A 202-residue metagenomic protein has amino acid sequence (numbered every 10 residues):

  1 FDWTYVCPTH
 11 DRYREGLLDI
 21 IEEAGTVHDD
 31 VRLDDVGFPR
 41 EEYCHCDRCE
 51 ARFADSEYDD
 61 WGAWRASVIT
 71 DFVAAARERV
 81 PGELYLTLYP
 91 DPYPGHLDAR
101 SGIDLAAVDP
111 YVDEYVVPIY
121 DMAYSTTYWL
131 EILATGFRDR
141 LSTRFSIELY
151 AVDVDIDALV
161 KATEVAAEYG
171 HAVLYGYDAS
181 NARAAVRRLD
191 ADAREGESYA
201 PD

Functional and structural regions predicted by a protein language model:
F1-E23: Active-site-adjacent "subsite" loops/lids of carbohydrate-active enzymes
W3-T9, R52-V68, Y120-D121: Surface-exposed cleft-lining segments at the edges of enzyme active sites
L17, A24, V31, V80 (+4 more regions): Conserved, mostly hydrophobic/aromatic
L18, E23-P39, Y115, A172-G176: Short acidic catalytic loops
D30-D60: Active-site-proximal loop/short-helix segments that contain or immediately flank catalytic acid/base residue(s)
R32-R40, G62-G102, T143-V154, Y175-G176: Aromatic-lined carbohydrate-recognition surfaces of secreted/lumenal glycan-active proteins
E83-S125, A162, A166: Substrate-binding cleft/loops of secretory-pathway carbohydrate-active enzymes
V112-G136, R144-D202: Substrate-binding cleft of secreted/luminal carbohydrate-active enzymes
